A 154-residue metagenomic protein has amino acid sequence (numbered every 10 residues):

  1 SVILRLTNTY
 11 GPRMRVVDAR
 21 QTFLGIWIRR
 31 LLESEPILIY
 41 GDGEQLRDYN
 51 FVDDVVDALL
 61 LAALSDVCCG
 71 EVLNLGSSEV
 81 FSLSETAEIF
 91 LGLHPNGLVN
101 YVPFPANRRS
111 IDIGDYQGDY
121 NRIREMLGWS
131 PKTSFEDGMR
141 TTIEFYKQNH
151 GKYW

Functional and structural regions predicted by a protein language model:
S1-P12, L38: Conserved beta-loop-beta element that borders a ligand/cofactor-binding pocket
Y10, F23-L24, E33: N-terminal targeting leaders only when they are immediately followed by extended low-complexity/repeat-rich tracts
Y10-M14, A106-R109: A short acidic, helix-capping loop that chelates divalent metal ions and anchors anionic groups
R13, F23, Y101-V102: Helix-centric, low-specificity signal for extended rod-like, repetitive segments
R15, A19, D42: Active-site "substrate specificity/gating" loop of NAD(P)-dependent dehydrogenases, especially the short-chain
L31-W154: C-terminal substrate-binding subdomain of Rossmann-fold SDR/epimerase-dehydratase oxidoreductases
